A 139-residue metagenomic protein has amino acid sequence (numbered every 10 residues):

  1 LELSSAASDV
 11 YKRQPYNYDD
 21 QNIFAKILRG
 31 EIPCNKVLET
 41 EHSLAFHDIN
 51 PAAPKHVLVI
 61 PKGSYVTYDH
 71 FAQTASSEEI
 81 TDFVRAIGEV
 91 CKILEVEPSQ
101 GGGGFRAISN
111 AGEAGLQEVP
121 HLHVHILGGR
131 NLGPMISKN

Functional and structural regions predicted by a protein language model:
L1-Y11: Single conserved hydrophobic/aromatic residue that forms the stacking wall/gate of nucleotide- or nucleobase-binding
I23-P54: N-terminal first-folded block
G30, A45, P61, F83 (+1 more regions): Divalent metal-coordination and catalytic microenvironments
V57-V59, G63-T81: Short histidine-centered catalytic/ligand-binding loop motif
V57-Y65, I108-G129: Histidine-centered catalytic micro-motifs
A75-E95: Long, well-ordered alpha-helical scaffolding segments within enzyme catalytic domains, especially pronounced
E97-G112: A short glycine-rich, hydrophobically flanked beta-strand micro-motif that places a catalytic Asp/Glu for divalent metal
G129-N139: Flexible, gly/pro- and Lys/Arg-enriched active-site loops
